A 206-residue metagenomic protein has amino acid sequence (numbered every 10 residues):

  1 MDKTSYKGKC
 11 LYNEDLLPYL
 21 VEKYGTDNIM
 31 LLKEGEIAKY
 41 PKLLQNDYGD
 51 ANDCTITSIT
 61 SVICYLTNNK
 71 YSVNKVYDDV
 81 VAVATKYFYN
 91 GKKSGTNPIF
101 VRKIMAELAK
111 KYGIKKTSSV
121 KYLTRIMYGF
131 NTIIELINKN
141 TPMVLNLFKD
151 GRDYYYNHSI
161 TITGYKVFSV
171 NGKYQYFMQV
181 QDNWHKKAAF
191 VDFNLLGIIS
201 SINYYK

Functional and structural regions predicted by a protein language model:
M1-G95: Active-site-adjacent structural segments surrounding the nucleophilic cysteine of cysteine proteases and isopeptidases
T4, N131, L136-N138, N146-K206: Active-site signature of cysteine proteases
G8, T26, G91, G113 (+2 more regions): Intrinsic-disorder/low-complexity loop/linker signature
M30, A38, K115, I199-N203: Residues marking helix boundaries in flexible regions
C54, S72-V76, N97-F100, G129 (+2 more regions): Helix N-cap and loop-to-helix transition residues
T57, S61-N69, E107-K111, L136 (+1 more regions): Structured segments of extracytoplasmic/periplasmic soluble domains in secreted or envelope-associated proteins
K86-A109, F190-N194: Charged/polar, low-hydrophobicity segments characteristic of intrinsically disordered regions and flexible loops
N97-I99, K103-T163: ...with weaker cross-activation on analogous glycine-rich loops/strands in unrelated enzymes
